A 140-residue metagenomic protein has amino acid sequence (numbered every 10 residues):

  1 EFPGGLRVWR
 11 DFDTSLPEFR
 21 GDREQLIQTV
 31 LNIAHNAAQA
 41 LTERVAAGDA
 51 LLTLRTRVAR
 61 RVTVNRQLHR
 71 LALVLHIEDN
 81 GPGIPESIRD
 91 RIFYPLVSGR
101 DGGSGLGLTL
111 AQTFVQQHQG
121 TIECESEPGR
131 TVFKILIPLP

Functional and structural regions predicted by a protein language model:
G5-P17, R57-A59: Conserved catalytic submotifs in the C-terminal HATPase_c
E18-G21, G99: Conserved micro-motifs of the catalytic ATP-binding
G48-V62: Short beta-strand/loop element within the Bergerat-fold HATPase_c
R70-A72, I84-L96: Short conserved segment of the HATPase_c
D79: Acidic ATP/Mg2+-coordinating residue in the GHKL
G107, A111: Short alpha-helical Gxxx[C/S/T] motif in the catalytic ATP-binding
